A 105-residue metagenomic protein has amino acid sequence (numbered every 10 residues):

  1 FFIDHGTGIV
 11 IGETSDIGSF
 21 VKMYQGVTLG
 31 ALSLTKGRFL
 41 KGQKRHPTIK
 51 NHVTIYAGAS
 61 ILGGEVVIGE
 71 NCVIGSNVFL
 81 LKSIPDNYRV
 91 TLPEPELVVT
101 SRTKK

Functional and structural regions predicted by a protein language model:
F1-I68, S76-K105: Flexible, glycine/small-residue-enriched loop-and-beta-strand segment within the central core of proteins
